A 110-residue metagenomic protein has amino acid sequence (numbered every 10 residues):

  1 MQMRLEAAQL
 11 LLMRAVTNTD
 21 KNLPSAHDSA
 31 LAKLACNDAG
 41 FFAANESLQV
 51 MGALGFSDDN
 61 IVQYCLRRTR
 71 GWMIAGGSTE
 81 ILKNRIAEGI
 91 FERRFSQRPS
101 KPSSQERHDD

Functional and structural regions predicted by a protein language model:
M1-D110: Alpha-helical interface subdomain recognition
